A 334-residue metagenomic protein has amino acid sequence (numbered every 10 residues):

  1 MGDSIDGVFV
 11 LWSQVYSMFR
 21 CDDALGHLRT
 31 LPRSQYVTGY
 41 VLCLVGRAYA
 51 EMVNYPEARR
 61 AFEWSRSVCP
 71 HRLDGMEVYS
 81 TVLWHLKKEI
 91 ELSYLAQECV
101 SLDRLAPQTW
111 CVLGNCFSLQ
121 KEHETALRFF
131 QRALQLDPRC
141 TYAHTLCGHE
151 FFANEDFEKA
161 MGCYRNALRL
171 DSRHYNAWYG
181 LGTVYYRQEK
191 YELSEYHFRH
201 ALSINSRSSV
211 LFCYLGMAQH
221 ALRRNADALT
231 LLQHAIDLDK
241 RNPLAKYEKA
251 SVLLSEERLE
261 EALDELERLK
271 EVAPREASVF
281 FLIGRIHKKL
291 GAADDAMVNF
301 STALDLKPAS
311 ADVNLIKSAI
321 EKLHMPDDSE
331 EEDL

Functional and structural regions predicted by a protein language model:
T30-L31, W64-S65, E98-C99, R132-A133 (+5 more regions): Canonical positions in the second alpha-helix
S34, V68, L102, L136 (+5 more regions): Structural marker of alpha-solenoid helical repeat scaffolds
V41, G75, T109, A143 (+5 more regions): TPR alpha-solenoid repeat register
L44, V78, V112, L146 (+5 more regions): Canonical tetratricopeptide repeat
